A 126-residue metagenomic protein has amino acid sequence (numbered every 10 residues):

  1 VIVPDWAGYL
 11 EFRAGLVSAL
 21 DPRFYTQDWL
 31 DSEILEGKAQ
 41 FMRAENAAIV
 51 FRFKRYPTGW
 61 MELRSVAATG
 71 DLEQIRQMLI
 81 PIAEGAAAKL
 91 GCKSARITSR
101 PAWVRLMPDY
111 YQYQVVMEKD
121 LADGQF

Functional and structural regions predicted by a protein language model:
V1-Y25: Short amphipathic alpha-helix that is part of the acyltransferase structural core
D5-A7, K54-P57, R96-F126: Terminal substrate-recognition subdomain of acyl/acetyltransferases
V17-L20, F41-A44, M107: Alpha-helix C-terminal capping segments
L20-Q40: Active-site rim helix/loop that mediates acceptor-substrate recognition in acyltransferases
L35-E73: Conserved donor-binding loop and adjoining core beta-sheet/short helix segment in diverse acyl/aminoacyl transferases
R43-A47, G91, P108-V115: Short glycine/proline-enriched coil/turn segments at helix->beta-strand junctions
W60-D109: Acyl-donor binding region in acyl/amide transferases
